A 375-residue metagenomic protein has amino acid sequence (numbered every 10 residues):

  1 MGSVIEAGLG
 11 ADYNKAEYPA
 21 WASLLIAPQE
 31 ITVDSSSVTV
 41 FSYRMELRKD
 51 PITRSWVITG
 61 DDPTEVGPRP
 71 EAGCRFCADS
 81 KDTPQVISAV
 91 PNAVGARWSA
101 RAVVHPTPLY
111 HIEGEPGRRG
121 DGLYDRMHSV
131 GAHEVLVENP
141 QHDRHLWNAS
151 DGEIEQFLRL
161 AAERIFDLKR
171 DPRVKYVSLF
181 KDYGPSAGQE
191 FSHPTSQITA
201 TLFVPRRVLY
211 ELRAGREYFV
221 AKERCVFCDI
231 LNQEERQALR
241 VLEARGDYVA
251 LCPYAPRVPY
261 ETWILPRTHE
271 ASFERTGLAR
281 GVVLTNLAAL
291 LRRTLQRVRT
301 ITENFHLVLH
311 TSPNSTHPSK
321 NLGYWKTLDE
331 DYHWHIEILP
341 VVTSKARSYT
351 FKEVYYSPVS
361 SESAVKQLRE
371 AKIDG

Functional and structural regions predicted by a protein language model:
G2-H193, T199-F273, V282, Q296 (+2 more regions): Active-site microenvironments that recognize anionic phosphate/pyrophosphate groups
N286-H306: Extended C-terminal subregions enriched in glycine
